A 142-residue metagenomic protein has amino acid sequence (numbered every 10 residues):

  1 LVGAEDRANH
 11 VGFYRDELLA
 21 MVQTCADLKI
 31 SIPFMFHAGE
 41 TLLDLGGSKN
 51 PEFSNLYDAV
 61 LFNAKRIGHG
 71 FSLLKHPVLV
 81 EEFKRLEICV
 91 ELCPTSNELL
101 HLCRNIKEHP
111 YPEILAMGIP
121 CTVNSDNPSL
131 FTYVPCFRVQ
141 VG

Functional and structural regions predicted by a protein language model:
L1, E5-F36, T41-N63, L74-I88 (+1 more regions): Histidine/acidic residue-rich metal-binding segments in metalloenzymes
P33-L43, H69, I119-F137: Short acidic/histidine-rich active-site segments
G70-F71, S96: Phosphate/diphosphate-binding loops
K75, E98, S129: Surface-exposed, flexible loop/turn segments at secondary-structure boundaries
L92-P94, L99: His/Asp/Glu-enriched short active-site or ligand-binding loop at hydrolase and phosphoryl-transfer sites
C93, H109-M117, V123-S125, Y133 (+1 more regions): A post-motif C-terminal structural segment
L100-R104: EAL-type cyclic di-GMP phosphodiesterase domain
